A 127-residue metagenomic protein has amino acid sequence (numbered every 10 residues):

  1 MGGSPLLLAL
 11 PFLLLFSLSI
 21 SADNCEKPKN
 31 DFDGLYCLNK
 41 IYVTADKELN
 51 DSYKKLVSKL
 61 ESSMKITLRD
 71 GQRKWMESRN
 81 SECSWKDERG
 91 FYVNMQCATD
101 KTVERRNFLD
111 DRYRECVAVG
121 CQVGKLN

Functional and structural regions predicted by a protein language model:
M1-A9: Bacterial N-terminal signal peptides that target proteins for export
G3, F16-I20: Intrinsically disordered, low-complexity segments enriched in Ser/Pro/Gly/Ala and basic residues
L8-S17: Bacterial N-terminal signal peptides
I20-N127: N-terminal alpha-helical modules
